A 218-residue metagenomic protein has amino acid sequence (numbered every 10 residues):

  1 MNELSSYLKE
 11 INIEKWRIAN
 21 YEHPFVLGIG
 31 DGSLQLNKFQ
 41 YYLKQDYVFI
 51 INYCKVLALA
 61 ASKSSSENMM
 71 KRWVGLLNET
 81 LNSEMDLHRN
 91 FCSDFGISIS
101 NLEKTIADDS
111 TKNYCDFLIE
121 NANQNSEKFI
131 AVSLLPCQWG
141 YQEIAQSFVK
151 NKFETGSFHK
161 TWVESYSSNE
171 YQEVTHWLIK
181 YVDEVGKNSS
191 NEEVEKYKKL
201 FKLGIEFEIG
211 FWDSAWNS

Functional and structural regions predicted by a protein language model:
M1-K9, I144, W177-K180: Long, non-globular segments of proteins
E3-L8, N12-I13, L118-I119, D213: Hydrophobic alpha-helical segments
K9-L34, Y53, I179-N188: Short alpha-helical hairpin
K15-A19, L34-K63, E79, S83 (+2 more regions): Alpha-helical bundle segments that constitute or directly flank the non-heme di-iron/ferroxidase center
P24-N37, C54-R72, N123: Helix-loop segments that flank and shape redox-cofactor active sites
N68-E173, K202, E206: Active-site-proximal alpha-helical scaffolds that flank and shape metal-associated catalytic sites
S168-F201: Long amphipathic all-alpha helical oligomerization modules
Y197-S218: Acidic, carboxylate-rich catalytic segments that either coordinate divalent cations
